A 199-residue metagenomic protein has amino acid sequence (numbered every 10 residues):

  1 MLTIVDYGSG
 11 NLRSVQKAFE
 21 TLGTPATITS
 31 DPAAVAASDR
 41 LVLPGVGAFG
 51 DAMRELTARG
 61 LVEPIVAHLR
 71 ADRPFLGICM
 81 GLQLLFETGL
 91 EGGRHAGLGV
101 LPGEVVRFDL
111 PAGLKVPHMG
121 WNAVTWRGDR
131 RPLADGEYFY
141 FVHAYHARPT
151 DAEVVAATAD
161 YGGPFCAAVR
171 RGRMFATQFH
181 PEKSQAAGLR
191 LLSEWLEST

Functional and structural regions predicted by a protein language model:
L2-G23, F179-K183: N-terminal beta1-alpha1 ligand-phosphate binding loop
S38: An anion/phosphate-binding loop that grips the pyrophosphate of nucleotide cofactors and donors
G47-H118: Cysteine-nucleophile active-site neighborhood
E87-Y161: Pocket-forming structural segment of enzyme catalytic cores
G136, R170-F175: Beta-strand-turn-beta hairpins that frame and shape the catalytic cleft of phosphate-ester-processing enzymes
G163-R170: Short, surface-exposed beta-strand/loop micro-motifs that present aromatic residues
T177-T199: Acyltransferase
